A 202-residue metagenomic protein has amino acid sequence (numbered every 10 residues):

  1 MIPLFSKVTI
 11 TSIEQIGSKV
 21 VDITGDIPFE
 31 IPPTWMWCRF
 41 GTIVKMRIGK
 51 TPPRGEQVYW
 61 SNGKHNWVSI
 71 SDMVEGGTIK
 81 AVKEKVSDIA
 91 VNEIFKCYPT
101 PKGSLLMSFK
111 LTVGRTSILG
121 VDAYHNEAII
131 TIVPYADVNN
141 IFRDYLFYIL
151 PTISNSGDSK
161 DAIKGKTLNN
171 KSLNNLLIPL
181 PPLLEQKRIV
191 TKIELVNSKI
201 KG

Functional and structural regions predicted by a protein language model:
M1-K19: Extended, domain-scale alpha-helical bundle/helix-rich regions
E14-Q15, P53-S61, V82, K160-I163: Short coil/turn segments at secondary-structure boundaries
V20-D26, G41-Q57, S71-K102: Sequence-specific dsDNA recognition surfaces
V21-T51, L180-T191, V196-G202: Non-catalytic DNA-recognition/assembly elements of restriction-modification systems
F40-K45, V74-A81, K96-K102, I118-Y124 (+1 more regions): Basic, amphipathic alpha-helical recognition segments used for DNA target recognition
V68: ATP-grasp fold ATP-binding core
M107-S108: A generic structural signal for residues embedded in beta-strands
T112-R115: Short, charged beta-turn/beta-strand-edge "cap" motif at the junction between a beta-strand and an adjacent loop
